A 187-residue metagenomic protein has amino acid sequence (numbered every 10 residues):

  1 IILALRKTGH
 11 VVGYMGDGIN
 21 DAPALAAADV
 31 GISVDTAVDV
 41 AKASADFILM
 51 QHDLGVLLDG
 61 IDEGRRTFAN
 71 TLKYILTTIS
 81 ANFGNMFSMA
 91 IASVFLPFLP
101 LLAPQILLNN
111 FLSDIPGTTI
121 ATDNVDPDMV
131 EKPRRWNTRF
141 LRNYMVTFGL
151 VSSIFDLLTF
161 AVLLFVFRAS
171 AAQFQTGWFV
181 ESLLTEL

Functional and structural regions predicted by a protein language model:
I1-Y14, A28-L187: Membrane-embedded transport module
A22: Conserved acid/base catalytic micro-environments in cytosolic active-site loops
L25: Basic, alpha-helical nucleic-acid-binding regions used in initiation and control of genome expression
